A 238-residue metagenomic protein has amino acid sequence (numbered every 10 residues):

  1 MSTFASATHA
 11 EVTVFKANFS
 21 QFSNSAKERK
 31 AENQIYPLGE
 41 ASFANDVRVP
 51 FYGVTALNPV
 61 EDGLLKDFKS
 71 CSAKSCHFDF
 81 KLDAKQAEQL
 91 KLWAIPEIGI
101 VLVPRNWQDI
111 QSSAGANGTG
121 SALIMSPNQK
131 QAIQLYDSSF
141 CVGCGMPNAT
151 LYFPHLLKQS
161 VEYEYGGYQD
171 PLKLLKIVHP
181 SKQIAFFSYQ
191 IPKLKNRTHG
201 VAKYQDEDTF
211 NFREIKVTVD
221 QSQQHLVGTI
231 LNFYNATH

Functional and structural regions predicted by a protein language model:
M1-T3: Bacterial N-terminal signal peptides
A5-A10: Boundary at the C-terminal end of the N-terminal hydrophobic targeting segment
E11-C71, S112-H238: Conserved polar/disulfide-associated segments of primarily extracytoplasmic proteins
A73-A94: Short, compositionally biased strand/turn segments that nucleate or flank brief secondary-structure elements
A87-E88, P96, P104, T119: Extracytoplasmic
A94, L102, D208: Extracellular/periplasmic catalytic domains that process cell-envelope and extracellular macromolecules
E97-S112: Proline-anchored loop/turn motifs at beta-strand termini and strand-loop-strand connectors
